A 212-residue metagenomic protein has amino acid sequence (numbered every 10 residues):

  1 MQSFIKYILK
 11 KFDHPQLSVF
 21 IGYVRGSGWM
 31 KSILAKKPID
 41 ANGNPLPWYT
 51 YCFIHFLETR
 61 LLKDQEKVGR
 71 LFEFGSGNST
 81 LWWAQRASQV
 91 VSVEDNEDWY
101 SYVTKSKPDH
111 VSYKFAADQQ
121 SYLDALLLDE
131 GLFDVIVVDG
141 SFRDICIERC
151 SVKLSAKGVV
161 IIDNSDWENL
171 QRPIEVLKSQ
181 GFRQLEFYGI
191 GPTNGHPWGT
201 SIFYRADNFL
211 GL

Functional and structural regions predicted by a protein language model:
M1-P45: Membrane-proximal basic amphipathic "stem/tether" segments
N44-C52, A117, G140-S141, P197: Conserved phosphate-coordination/catalytic loops
W48-Q120: SAM cofactor-binding core of SAM-dependent methyltransferases, primarily the Rossmann-like beta-alpha-beta module
V68, L132-F133, K157: Local beta-strand N-terminus motif with an aromatic residue
F72, V135-V137, I161: Structural motif
F74, D95, G140, N164-S165: Generic detector of well-ordered alpha-helical packing
L126-V135: A short acidic, Gly/Pro-enriched loop at the edge of an enzyme's catalytic core that lines a small-molecule cofactor
S141-L212: C-terminal substrate-binding/active-site "lid" region of AdoMet-derived donor-dependent transferases
